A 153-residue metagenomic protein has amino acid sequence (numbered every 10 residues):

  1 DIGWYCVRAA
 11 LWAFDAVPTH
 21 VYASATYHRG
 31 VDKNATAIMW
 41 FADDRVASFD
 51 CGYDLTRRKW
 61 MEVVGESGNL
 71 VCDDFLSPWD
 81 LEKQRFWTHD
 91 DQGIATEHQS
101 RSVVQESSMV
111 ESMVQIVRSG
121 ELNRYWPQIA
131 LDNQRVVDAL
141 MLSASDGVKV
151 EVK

Functional and structural regions predicted by a protein language model:
D1-W79, M109-N123: Contiguous beta-strand/loop segments that form the cofactor/metal-binding neighborhood of enzyme cores
I2, Q105, D132: Soluble or luminal CAZymes and related metallo-dependent hydrolases
S24-Y27, Q92, R101-S102: Short, solvent-exposed coil/turn elements at secondary-structure transition points
A42, V114-K153: C-terminal helix-rich "cap/oligomerization" subdomain common to oxidoreductases
F49, H98, V152: Hydrophobic residues at beta-strand termini and immediately following loops that shape nucleotide-binding pockets
M61, P78-Q92: Short polybasic amphipathic segments
G68, I94-Q99: Glycine-enriched catalytic-core subsegment of oxygenase/oxidase enzymes
E97-E111: Active-site loop of classical SDR/Rossmann-like NAD(P)-dependent oxidoreductases, centered on the catalytic Tyr-X3-Lys
